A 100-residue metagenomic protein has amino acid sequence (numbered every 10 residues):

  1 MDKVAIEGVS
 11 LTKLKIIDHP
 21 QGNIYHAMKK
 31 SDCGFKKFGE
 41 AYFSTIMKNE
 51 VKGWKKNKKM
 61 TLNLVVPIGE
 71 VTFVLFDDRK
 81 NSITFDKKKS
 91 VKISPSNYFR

Functional and structural regions predicted by a protein language model:
M1-N97: Non-catalytic, conserved peripheral segments adjacent to functional cores
R100: A glycine-rich beta-strand to alpha-helix segment that forms a phosphate/ribose-binding loop at ligand/cofactor sites
